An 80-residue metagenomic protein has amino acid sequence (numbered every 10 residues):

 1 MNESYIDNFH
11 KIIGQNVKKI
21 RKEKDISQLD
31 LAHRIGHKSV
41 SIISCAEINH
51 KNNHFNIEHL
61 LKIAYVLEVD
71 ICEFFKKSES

Functional and structural regions predicted by a protein language model:
M1-E23: A short, Lys/Arg-rich alpha-helix, primarily the initiator
V17, L31-A32, I42-A46, F74: Conserved hydrophobic/aromatic packing and binding residues within compact polymer-binding modules
V17, Q28, I57-L60: Helix-turn-helix DNA-binding elements, focusing on the entry/boundary residues of the two helices that contact DNA
E23, R34, V66: Residues within the alpha-helical elements of helix-turn-helix
D30-H33, I63: Short alpha-helical "recognition helix" segments of helix-turn-helix
H37-N53: Recognition helix of helix-turn-helix/homeodomain-like DNA-binding domains that insert into the DNA major groove
H50-K62: Short, basic-rich loop-to-helix N-cap that marks the start of a DNA-contacting helix
I57-E58, L67-S80: Short C-terminal boundary/hinge segments that cap the last helix of small helical domains
